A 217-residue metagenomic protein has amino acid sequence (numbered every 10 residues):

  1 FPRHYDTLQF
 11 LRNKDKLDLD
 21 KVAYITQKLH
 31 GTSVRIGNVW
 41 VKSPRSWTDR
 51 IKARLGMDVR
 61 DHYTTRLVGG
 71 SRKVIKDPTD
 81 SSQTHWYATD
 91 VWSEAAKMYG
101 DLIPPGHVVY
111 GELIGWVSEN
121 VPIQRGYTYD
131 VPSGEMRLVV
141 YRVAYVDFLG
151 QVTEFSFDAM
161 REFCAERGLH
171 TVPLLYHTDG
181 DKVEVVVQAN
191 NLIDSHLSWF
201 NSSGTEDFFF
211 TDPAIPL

Functional and structural regions predicted by a protein language model:
F1-L217: Core nucleotide-handling region used for phosphoryl-transfer chemistry
